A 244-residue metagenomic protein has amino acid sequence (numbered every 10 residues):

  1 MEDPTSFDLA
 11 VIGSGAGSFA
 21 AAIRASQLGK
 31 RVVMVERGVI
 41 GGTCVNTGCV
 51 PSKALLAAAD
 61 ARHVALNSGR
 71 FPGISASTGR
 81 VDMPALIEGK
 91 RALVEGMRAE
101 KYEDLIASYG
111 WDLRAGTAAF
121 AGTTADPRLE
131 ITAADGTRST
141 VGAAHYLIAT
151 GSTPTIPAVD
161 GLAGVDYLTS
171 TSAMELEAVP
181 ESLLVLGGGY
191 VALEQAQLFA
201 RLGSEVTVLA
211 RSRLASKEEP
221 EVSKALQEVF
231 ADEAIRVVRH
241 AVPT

Functional and structural regions predicted by a protein language model:
E2-F7, I23-K30, V35-V179, S212-S216 (+2 more regions): Glycine-rich flavin
D3-G15, V179-G189: Beta1/beta-strand and adjacent pyrophosphate-binding region of the FAD-binding site in flavoprotein oxidoreductases
D8-M34, A192-R201: N-terminal Rossmann-like FAD-binding beta1-loop-alpha1 element of flavoenzymes
E177-R213, K217-E218: Rossmann-like NAD(P)H-binding beta-loop-alpha module
S204, I235-R236: Conserved acetyl-CoA-binding loop of GNAT-fold acetyltransferases
A241-T244: Short, intrinsically disordered, charge-balanced linker/junction segments flanking boundaries in proteins
